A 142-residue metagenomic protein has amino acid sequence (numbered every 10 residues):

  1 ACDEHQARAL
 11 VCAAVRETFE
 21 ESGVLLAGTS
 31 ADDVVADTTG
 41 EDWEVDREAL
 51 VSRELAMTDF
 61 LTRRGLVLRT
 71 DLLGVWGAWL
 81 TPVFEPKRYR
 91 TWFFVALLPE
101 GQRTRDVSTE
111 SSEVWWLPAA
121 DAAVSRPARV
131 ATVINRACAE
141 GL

Functional and structural regions predicted by a protein language model:
A1, S30-A31, L117-P118: General structural signal for secondary-structure boundaries
A1-A9: Aromatic- and Gly/Pro-rich amphipathic surface segment
V11-C12, E54: Generic non-transmembrane alpha-helix signal with a bias for helix starts/N-cap capping motifs
A13, S30-D33: Short glycine/proline-centered loop/turn elements that form peptide/ligand docking sites
T18: Hydrophobic alpha-helical positions that pack around
E21-L25: Short alpha-helical functional segments enriched in proximate histidine and acidic residues
T29-S30, L72: Short loop/turn and capping residues at structural boundaries
A36-L142: Nudix hydrolase/Nudix homology domain
